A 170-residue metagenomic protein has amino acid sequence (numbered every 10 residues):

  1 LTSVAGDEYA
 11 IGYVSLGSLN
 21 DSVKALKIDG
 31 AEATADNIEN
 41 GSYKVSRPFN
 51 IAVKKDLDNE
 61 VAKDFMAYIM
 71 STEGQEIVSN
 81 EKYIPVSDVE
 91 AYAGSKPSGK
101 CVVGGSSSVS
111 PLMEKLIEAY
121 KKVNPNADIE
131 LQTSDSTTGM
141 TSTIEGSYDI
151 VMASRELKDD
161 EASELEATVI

Functional and structural regions predicted by a protein language model:
L1-I170: Exported/periplasmic ABC-transporter solute-binding proteins
